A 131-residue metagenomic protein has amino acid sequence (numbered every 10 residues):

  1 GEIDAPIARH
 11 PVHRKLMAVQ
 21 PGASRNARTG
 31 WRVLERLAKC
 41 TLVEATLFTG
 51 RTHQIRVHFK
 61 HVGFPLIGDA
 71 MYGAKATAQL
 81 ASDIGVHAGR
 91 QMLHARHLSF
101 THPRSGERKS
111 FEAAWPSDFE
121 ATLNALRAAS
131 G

Functional and structural regions predicted by a protein language model:
G1-G131: RNA pseudouridine synthases
